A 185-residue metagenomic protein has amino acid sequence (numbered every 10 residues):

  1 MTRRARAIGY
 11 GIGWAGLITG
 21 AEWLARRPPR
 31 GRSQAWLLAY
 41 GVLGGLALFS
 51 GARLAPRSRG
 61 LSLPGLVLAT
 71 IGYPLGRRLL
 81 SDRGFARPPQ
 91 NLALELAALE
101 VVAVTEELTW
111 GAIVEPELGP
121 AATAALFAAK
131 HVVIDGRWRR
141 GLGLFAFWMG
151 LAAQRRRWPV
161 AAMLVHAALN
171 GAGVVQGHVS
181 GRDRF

Functional and structural regions predicted by a protein language model:
M1-A5, R182-F185: Actinobacteria-biased recognition of intrinsically disordered, low-complexity terminal regions
T2-G51, G60-P64: Alpha-helical transmembrane segments in multi-pass membrane proteins
R3-G11, W36-L37, S58-L66, N91-E95 (+3 more regions): Residue-level signature of transmembrane alpha-helical entry/exit and packing/kink sites in multi-pass membrane
G13-E22, L43, L68-Y73, R77 (+3 more regions): Alpha-helical transmembrane segments of multipass membrane proteins
E22-A25, L46-A55, L75-R78, A152-R155: Structural signal for the C-terminal ends of transmembrane alpha-helices and the immediately following loop
L63, V67-I71, R184: Short, aromatic- and cysteine-enriched interfacial helices/patches that mediate contacts at lipid membranes
R77-D82, P88-F185: Transmembrane helix-loop-helix hairpins at the membrane interface of multi-pass integral membrane proteins
